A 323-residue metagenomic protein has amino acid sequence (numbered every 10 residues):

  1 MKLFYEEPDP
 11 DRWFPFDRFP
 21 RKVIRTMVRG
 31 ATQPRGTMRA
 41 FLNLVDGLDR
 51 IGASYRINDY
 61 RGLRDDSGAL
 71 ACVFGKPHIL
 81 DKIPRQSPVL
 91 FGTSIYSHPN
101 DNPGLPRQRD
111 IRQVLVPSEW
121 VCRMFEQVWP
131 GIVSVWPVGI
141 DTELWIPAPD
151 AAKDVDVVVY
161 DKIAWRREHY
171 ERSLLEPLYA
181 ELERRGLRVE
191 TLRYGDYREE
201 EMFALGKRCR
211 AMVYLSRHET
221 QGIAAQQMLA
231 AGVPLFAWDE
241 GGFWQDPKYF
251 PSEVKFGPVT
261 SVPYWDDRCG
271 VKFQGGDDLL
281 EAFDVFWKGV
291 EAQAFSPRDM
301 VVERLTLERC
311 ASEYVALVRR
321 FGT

Functional and structural regions predicted by a protein language model:
M1-P77, S312-T323: N-terminal pre-catalytic "stem/leader" segment of glycosyltransferase-like enzymes
A31, M124-Q127, D141-E199: Conserved catalytic-core segment of nucleotide-activated headgroup transferases in glycan assembly
G36-R39, K272-R319: A charged, aromatic-enriched C-terminal amphipathic alpha-helix characteristic of glycosyltransferases across folds
A40-M124: Extended catalytic core of nucleotide-activated donor transferases of GT-like folds
Q113-R123, P130-W145: Donor nucleotide-sugar binding/catalytic pocket of nucleotide-sugar-dependent glycosyltransferases
F203, Q226-A230, Y249-P251: Short alpha-helical segment that forms part of, or immediately flanks, the ligand-binding pocket in carbohydrate-active
R217: Aromatic "clamp/platform" in nucleotide-sugar-dependent glycosyltransferases that forms part of the donor/acceptor
W244-D284: Change "using UDP/GDP/dTDP sugars" to "using nucleotide sugars
